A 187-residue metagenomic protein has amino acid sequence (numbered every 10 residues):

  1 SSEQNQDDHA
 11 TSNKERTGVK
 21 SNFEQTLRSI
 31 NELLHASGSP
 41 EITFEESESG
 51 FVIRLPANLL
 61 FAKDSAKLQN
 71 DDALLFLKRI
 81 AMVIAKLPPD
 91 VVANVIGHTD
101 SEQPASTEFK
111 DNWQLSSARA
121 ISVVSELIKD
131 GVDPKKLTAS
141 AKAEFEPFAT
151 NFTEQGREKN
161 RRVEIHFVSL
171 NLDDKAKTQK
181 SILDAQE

Functional and structural regions predicted by a protein language model:
S1-E24: Short terminal targeting/anchoring segments
S1-S2, A185-E187: Terminal low-complexity, intrinsically disordered regions
V19-N22, T26, I30, A73-F76 (+3 more regions): Stable alpha-helical elements in mature extracytoplasmic
L33-P40, L87-P88: Short secondary-structure junctions
P40-L55: Short edge beta-strands and adjacent turn/loop segments
K63-F76, A85-K86, H98-Q186: Periplasmic OmpA-like peptidoglycan-binding domain that tethers envelope proteins to the cell wall
